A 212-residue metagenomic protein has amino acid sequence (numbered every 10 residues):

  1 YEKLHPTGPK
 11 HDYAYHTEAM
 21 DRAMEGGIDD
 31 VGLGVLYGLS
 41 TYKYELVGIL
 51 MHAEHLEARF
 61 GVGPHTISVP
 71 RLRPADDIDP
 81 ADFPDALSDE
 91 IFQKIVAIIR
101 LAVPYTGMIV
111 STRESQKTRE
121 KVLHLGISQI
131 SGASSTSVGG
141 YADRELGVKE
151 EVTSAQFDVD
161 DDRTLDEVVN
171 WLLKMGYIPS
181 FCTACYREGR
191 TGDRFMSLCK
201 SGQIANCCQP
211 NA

Functional and structural regions predicted by a protein language model:
Y1-G26, C182, A212: N-terminal hydrophobic targeting segments
Y1-Y13, D79-S88, E150-D158: Glycine-rich tight-turn/loop motif centered on a GG-T
E2-K10, E45-I49, R144-V148, F195-L198: Short low-complexity, flexible loop/linker segments enriched in glycine and/or proline with clustered acidic
E2-K3, G48, H55, N170-K174: Charged/polar, solvent-exposed surface patches and flexible loops
A14-I78, D89-K117, H124, A133-G140: Conserved C-terminal portion of the radical SAM core fold that forms the substrate/S-adenosylmethionine-binding
D85-F92, S111-T112, D158-D161, L165: Short amphipathic alpha-helix initiation/capping segments at coil-to-helix junctions
K117-I130, S134-A212: Radical SAM enzyme core and accessory elements
